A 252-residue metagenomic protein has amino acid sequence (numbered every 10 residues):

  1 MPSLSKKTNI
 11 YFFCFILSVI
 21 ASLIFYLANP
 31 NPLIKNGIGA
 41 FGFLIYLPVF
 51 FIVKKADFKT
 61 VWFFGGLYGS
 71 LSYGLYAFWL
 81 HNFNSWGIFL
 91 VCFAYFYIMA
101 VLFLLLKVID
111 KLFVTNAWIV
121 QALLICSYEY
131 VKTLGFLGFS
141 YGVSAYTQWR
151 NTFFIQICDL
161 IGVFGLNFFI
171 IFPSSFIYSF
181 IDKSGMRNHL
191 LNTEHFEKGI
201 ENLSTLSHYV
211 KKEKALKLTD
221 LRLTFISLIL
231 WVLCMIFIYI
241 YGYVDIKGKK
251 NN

Functional and structural regions predicted by a protein language model:
P2-N251: Membrane-embedded alpha-helical bundles of multi-pass enzymes that act on lipidic or dolichyl-linked glycan substrates
